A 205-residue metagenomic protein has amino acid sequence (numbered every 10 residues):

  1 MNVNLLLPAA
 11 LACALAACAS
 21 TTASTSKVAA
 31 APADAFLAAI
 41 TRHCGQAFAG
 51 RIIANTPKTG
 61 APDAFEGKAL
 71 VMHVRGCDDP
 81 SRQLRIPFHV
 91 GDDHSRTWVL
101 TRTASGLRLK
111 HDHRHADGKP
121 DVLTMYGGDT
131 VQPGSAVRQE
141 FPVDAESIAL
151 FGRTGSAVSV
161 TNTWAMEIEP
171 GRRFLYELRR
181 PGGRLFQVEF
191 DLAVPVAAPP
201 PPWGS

Functional and structural regions predicted by a protein language model:
M1-L7: Bacterial N-terminal signal peptides that target proteins for export
A16-A17: C-terminal motif of bacterial Sec signal peptides marking the signal peptidase cleavage site
V28-A61: Tryptophan-anchored aromatic micro-motifs
C44-A49, D79-P87, L107-R108, P170-L175: Short, hydrophobic/aromatic-rich segments at coil-to-beta transitions
G50-D79: Short, solvent-exposed loop/hinge segments that bridge or flank secondary-structure elements
Q83-G91, H111-D112, R153, Y176-R179: Short beta-strand segments that buttress and anchor functional surface loops
W98-L150: An exposed acidic His-Trp-rich patch
T124-D129, G171-S205: Edge beta-strand at a domain terminus
